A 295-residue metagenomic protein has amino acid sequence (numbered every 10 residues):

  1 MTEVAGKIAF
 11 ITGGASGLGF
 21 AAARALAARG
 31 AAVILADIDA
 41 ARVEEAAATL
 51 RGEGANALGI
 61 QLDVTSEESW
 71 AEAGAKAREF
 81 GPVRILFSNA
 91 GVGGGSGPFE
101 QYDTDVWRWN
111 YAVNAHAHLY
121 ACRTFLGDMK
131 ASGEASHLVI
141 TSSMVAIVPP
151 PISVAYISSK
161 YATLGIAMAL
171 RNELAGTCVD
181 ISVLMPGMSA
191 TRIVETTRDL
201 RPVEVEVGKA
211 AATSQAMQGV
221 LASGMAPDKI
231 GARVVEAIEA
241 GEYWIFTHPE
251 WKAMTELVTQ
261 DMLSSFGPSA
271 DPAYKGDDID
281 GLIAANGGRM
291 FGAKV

Functional and structural regions predicted by a protein language model:
I8, A15-G17: Conserved glycine-rich cofactor-binding loop
A40-A41, Q61-E72, T104: The beta1-alpha1 cofactor-binding region of Rossmann-like NAD(H)/NADP(H)-dependent oxidoreductases
G97-F99, D103-R108: Substrate-binding pocket helix/loop in short-chain dehydrogenase/reductase
C122, S159: Active-site helix of classical SDR
S143: Residue(s) in the substrate-gating loop at a strand-loop-helix junction that position the organic substrate next
P150-V154: Active-site loop immediately N-terminal to the catalytic Tyr-X3-Lys motif of short-chain dehydrogenase/reductase
N172, G176-E250: SDR active-site lid
